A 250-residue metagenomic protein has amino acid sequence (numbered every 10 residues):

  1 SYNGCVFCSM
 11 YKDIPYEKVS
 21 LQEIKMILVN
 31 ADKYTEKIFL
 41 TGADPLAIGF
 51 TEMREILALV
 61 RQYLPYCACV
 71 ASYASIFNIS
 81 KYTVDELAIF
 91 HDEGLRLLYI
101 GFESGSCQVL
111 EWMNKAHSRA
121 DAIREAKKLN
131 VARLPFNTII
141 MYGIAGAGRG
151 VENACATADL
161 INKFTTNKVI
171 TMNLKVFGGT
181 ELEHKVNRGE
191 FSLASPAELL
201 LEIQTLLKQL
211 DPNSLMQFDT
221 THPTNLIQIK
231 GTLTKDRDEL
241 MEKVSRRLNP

Functional and structural regions predicted by a protein language model:
S1-Q22: Canonical Radical SAM [4Fe-4S] cluster-binding loop centered on the CxxxCxxC motif and its immediate flanking residues
C8, L40, S72, I100 (+3 more regions): Conserved, mostly hydrophobic/aromatic
I24, M53, T83, A122 (+3 more regions): Aromatic/hydrophobic pocket-lining residues that form the small-molecule binding cavity in soluble enzyme cores
A31-A132: Conserved SAM/AdoMet-binding glycine-rich loop
I38-T41, Y99, F136-I140, V169-L174 (+1 more regions): Short beta-strand segments at enzyme active-site cores
L64, D159-P250: Auxiliary Fe-S-binding modules of radical SAM enzymes
F77, G105-V109, L129-N153, M172-G178 (+1 more regions): Conserved strand-turn element in the central/C-terminal portion of the radical SAM core barrel that lines
Y82-L87, G146-K163: Catalytic cores of alpha/beta
